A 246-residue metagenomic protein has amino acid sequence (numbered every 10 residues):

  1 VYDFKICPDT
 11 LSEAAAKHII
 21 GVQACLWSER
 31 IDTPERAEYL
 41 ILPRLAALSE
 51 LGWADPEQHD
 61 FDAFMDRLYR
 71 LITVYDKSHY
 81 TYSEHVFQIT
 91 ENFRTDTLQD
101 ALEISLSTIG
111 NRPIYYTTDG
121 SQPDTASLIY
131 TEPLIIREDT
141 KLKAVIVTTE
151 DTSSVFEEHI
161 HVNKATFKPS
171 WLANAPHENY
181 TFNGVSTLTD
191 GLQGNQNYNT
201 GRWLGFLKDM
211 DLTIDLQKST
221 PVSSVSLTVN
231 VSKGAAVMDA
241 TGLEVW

Functional and structural regions predicted by a protein language model:
V1-I114, A165-A175: Substrate-binding groove of N-acetylhexosamine-processing glycoside hydrolases
P113-T117, E244-W246: Beta-strand signatures of extracellular beta-sandwich domains
S121-Y130: Short beta-strand segments within Ig-like beta-sandwich modules, predominantly Fibronectin type-III
T131-T140: Solvent-exposed segments in extracellular or luminal domains encompassing
D139-K143, S224: Short, conserved beta-strand segments of beta-strand-rich sandwich/propeller modules, principally
T149-F156: Short, exposed coil/turn segments at beta-strand boundaries within extracellular/luminal domains
H159-V222, T228-D239: Disordered, acidic Ser/Thr/Pro-rich linker "stalks" and the adjacent N-terminal cap of the next globular domain
